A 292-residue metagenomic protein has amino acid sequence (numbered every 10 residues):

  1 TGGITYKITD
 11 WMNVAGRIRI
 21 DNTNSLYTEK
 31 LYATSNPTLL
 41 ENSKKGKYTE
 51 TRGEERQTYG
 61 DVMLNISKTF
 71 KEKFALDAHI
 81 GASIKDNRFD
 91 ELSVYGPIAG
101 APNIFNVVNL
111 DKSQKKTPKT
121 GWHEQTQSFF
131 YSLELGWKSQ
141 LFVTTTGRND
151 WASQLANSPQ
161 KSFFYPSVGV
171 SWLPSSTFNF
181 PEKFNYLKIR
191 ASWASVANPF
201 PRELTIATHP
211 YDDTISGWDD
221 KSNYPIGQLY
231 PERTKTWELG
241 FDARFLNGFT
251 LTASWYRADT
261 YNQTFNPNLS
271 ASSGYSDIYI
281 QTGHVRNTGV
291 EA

Functional and structural regions predicted by a protein language model:
T1-L31, N42-A292: Extracellular/periplasmic, surface-exposed regions of secreted and cell-surface proteins
